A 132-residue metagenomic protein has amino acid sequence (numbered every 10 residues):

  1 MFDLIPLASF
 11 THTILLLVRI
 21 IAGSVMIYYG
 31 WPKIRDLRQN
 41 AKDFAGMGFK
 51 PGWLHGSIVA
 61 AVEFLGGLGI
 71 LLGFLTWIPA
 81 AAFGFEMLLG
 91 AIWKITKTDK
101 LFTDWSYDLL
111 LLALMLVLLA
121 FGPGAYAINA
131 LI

Functional and structural regions predicted by a protein language model:
M1-Q39, K50-A61, L72-I132: Extended, low-polarity transmembrane helix blocks
G66-I70: Generic transmembrane alpha-helix signature in multi-pass membrane proteins, especially transporters/channels
